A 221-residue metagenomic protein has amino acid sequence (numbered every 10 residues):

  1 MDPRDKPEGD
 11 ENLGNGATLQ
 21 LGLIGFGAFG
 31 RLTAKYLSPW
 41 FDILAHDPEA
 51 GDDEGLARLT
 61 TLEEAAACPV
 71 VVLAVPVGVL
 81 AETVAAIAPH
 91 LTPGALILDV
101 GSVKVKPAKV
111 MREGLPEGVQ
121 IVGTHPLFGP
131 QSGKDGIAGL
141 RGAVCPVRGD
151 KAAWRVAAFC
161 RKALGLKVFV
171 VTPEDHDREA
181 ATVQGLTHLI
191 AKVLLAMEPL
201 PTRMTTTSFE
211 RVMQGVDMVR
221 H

Functional and structural regions predicted by a protein language model:
M1, P7-E11: A cross-taxon signal for low-complexity, glycine/charged-rich
L13-T60: NAD(P)+-binding Rossmann beta1-loop-alpha1 motif at the extreme N-terminus of oxidoreductases
R58-T61, F169-V171: Short acidic-hydrophobic, aromatic-tinged amphipathic segments that line or gate anion-handling sites
E63-L91: Rossmann-like NAD(P)-binding element
L91-P107: ADP-ribose/adenylate-binding Rossmann-like module
V103, P107-K167: Rossmann-fold dinucleotide-binding core
G139-R220: Internal alpha-helical scaffold of NAD(P)-dependent oxidoreductase catalytic cores
